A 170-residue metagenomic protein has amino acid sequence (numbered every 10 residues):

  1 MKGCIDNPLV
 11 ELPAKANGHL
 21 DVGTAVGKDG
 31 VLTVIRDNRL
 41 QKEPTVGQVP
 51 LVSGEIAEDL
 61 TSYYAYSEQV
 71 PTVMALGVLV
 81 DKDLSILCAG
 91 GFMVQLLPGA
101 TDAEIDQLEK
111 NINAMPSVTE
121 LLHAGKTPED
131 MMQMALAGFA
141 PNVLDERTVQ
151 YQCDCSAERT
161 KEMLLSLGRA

Functional and structural regions predicted by a protein language model:
M1-D145: Interaction interfaces in information-processing and related assembly proteins
V143, R147, L167-G168: Long alpha-helical, hydrophobic tracts
D145, D154-S156: An internal, amphipathic alpha-helical element
T148-Q152, K161: Residues immediately within or flanking Cys/His clusters that coordinate Zn2+ in small zinc-binding modules
A157-A170: Iron-sulfur (Fe-S) cluster-binding segments and ferredoxin-like electron-carrier domains, especially [2Fe-2S]
